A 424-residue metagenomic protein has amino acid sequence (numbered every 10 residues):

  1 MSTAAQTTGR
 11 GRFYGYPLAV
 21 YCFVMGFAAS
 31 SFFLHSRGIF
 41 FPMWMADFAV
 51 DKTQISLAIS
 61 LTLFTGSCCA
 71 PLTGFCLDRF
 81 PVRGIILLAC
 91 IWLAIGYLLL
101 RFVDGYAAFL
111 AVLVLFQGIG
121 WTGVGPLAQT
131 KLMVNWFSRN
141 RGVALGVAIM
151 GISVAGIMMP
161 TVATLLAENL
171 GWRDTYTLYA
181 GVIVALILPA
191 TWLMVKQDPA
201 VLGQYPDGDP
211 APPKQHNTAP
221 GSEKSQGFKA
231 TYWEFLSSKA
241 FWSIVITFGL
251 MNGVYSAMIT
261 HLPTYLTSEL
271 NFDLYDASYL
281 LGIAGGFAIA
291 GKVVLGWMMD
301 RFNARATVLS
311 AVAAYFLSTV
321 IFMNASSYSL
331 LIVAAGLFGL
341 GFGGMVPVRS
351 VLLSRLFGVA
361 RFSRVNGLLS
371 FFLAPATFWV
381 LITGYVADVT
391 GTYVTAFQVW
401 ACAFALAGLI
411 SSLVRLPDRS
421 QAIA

Functional and structural regions predicted by a protein language model:
P17-M43, F48-K52, C69, T73 (+2 more regions): Extracytoplasmic
L34-F41, W233-A290, T383: Extracytoplasmic gate region of multi-pass secondary transporters
C69-P81, K292-N303, A387-D388: Helix-to-loop junctions at the C-terminal end of transmembrane segments in multipass secondary transporters
I91-D104, A314-S326: C-terminal ends and interior cores of transmembrane alpha-helices in multi-pass membrane transporters/permeases
A108-G123, L330-G343: Hydrophobic core of transmembrane alpha-helices in multi-pass small-molecule transporters, especially MFS/SLC-type
V114-M150: Cytoplasmic helix-loop-helix junction between adjacent transmembrane helices in 12-TM secondary transporters
I152-V201: Helix-loop-helix hairpin linking two adjacent transmembrane segments in secondary transporters
D276, G282-A288, K292-V294, M299-L352: C-terminal transmembrane helical hairpin of 12-TM major facilitator-type secondary transporters
